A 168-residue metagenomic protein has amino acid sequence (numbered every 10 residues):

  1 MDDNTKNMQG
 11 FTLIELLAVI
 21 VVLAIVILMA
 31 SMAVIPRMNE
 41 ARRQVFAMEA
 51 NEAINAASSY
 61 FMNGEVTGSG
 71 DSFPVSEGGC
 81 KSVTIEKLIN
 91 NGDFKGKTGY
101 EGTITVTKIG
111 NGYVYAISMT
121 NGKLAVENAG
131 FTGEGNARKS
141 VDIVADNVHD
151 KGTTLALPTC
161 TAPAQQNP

Functional and structural regions predicted by a protein language model:
M1-K6: N-terminal secretory signal peptides that target proteins for export/translocation
N7-V34: N-terminal single-pass transmembrane signal-anchor helix
M8, A33-I54: Aliphatic-rich helix starts adjacent to a transmembrane/signal segment
F11, F46, Y60-F61, Y100 (+1 more regions): Aromatic side chains
E49-G68: N-terminal alpha-helical signal peptides/signal-anchor transmembrane segments
E65-V126: Extracellular/periplasmic head regions of type IV pilus-like filament subunits
T107-P168: Short, surface-exposed interaction loops/tails
